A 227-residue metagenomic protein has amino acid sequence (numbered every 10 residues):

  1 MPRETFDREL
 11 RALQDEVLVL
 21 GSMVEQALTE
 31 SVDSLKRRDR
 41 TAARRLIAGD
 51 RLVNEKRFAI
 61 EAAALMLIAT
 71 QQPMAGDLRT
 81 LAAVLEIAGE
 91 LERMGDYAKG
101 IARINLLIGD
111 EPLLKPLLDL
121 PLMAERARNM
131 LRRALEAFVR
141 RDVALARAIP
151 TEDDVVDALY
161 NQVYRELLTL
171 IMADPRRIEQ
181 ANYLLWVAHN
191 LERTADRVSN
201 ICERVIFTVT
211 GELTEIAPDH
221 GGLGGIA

Functional and structural regions predicted by a protein language model:
M1-A227: Cytosolic, long alpha-helical scaffolding segments
